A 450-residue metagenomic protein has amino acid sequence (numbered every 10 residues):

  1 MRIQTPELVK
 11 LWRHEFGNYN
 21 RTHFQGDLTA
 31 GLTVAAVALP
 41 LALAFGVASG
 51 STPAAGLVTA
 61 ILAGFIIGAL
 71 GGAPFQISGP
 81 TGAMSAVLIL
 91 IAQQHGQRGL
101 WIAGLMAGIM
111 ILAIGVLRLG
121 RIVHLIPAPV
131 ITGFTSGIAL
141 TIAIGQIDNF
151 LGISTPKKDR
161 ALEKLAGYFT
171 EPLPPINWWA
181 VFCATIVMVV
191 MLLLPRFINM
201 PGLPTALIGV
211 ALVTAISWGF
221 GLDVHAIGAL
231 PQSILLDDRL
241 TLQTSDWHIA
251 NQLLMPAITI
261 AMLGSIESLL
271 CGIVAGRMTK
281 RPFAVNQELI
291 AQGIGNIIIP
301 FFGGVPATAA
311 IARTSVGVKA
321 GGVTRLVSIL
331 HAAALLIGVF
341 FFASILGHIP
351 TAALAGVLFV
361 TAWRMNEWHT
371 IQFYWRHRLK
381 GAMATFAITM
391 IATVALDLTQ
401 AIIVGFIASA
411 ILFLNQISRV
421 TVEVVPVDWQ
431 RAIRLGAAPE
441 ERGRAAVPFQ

Functional and structural regions predicted by a protein language model:
M1-A432: Transmembrane helical cores of multi-pass ion-transport proteins
V425-Q450: Structured cytosolic domains appended to multi-pass membrane proteins
